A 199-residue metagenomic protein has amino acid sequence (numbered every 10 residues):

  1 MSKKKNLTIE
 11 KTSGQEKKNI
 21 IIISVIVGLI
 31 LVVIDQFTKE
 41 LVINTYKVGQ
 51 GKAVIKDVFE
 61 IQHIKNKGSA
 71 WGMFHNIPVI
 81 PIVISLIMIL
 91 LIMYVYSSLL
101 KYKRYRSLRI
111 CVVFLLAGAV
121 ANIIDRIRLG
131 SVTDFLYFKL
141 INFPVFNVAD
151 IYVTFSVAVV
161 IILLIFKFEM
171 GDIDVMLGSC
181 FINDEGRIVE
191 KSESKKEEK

Functional and structural regions predicted by a protein language model:
S2-K199: Alpha-helical transmembrane bundles and membrane-interface segments of multipass inner-membrane proteins
